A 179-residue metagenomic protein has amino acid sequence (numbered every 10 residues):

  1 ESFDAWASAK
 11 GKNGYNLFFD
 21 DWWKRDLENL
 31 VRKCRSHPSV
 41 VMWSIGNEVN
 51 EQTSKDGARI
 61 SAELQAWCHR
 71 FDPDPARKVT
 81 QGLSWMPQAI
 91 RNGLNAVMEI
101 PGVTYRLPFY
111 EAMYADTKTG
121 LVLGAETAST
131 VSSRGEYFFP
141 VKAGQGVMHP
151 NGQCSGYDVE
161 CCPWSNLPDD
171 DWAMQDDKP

Functional and structural regions predicted by a protein language model:
E1-E111, A115-L121, E126-R134: Active-site mouth of glycoside hydrolases
G102-P179: Active-site core of glycosidic bond-cleaving carbohydrate-active enzymes
